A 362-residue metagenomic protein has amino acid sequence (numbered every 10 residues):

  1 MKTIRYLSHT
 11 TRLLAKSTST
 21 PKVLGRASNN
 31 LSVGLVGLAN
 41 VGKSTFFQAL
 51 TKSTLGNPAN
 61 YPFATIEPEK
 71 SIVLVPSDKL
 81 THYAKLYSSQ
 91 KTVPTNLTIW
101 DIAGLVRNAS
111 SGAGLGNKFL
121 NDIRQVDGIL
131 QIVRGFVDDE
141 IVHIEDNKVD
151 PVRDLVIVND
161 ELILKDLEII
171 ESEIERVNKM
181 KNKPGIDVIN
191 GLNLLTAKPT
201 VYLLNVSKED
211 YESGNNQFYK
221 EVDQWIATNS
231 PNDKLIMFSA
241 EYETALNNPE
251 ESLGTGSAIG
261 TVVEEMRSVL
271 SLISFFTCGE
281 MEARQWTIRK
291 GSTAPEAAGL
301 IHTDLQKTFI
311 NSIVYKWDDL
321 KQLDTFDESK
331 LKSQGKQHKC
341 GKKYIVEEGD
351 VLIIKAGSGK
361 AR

Functional and structural regions predicted by a protein language model:
M1-K2: Context-dependent free N-terminus signature
Y6-A113, N117-D138: Conserved G1/Walker A P-loop phosphate-binding module
H9-V36, V41, F47, R176-L352 (+1 more regions): C-terminal-of-GTPase-core extension/linker across diverse P-loop GTPases
S53, K79-L80, A103-V106, R134-E140 (+7 more regions): Conserved nucleotide-binding/hydrolysis micro-motifs of P-loop NTPases
G56-A64, D78-T81, K91, A103-G104 (+10 more regions): Flexible, active-site-adjacent loop/turn segments at secondary-structure boundaries
F63, S77-L80, V93-I99, A113-D127 (+6 more regions): Amphipathic alpha-helical transducer elements in NTP-driven molecular machines
S110-Y202, S207, Y211, N215: Phosphate/Mg2+-binding loops and adjacent switch elements in nucleotide/diphosphate-handling enzyme cores
